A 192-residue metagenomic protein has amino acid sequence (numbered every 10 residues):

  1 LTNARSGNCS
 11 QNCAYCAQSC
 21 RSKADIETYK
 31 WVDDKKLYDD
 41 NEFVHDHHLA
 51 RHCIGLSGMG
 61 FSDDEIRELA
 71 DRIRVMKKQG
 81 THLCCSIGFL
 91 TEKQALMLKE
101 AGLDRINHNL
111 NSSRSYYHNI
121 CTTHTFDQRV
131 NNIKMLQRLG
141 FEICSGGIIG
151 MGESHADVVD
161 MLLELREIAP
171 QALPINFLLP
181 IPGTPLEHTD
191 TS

Functional and structural regions predicted by a protein language model:
L1-K23, Y29-C53: N-terminal pre-triad scaffold of radical SAM enzymes
L1-N3, D25-I26, H52-E65, Y116-Y117 (+1 more regions): Glycine-rich, proline-tolerant flexible connector loops at the mouths of alpha/beta enzymes
C13, A50-H52, D63-I148: Radical SAM/AdoMet-radical enzyme domain recognition
Q18-R21, N111-S113, L178-P180: Short connector loops/turns at beta-strand edges and beta->alpha or beta->beta junctions
V32, F61-D64, E68, C121-Q128 (+2 more regions): Alpha-helix N-cap and loop-to-helix initiation/capping positions
N41-E42, T91-A101, V159-A169: Short amphipathic alpha-helices and their capping/turn segments at secondary-structure boundaries
G55, N109, N176: Conserved residues at the C-terminal ends of beta-strands
Q79-G80, D127-P185: Conserved C-terminal portion of the radical SAM core fold that forms the substrate/S-adenosylmethionine-binding
